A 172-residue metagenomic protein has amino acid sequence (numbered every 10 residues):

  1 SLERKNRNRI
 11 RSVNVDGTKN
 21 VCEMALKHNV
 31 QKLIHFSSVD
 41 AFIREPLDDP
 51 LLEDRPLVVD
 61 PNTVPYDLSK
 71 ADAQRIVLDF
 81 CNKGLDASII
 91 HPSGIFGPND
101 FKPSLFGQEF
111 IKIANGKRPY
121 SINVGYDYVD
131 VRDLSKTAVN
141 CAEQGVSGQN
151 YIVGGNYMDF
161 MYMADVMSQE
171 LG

Functional and structural regions predicted by a protein language model:
S1-D16, M24: NAD(P)H-binding glycine-rich loop region in Rossmannoid oxidoreductase-like domains and their noncatalytic homologs
R11-T18, H28, I34-S37, S69-K70 (+1 more regions): Short alpha-helix in the Rossmann-fold core of NAD(P)-dependent oxidoreductases
S37, R75-P98: Conserved beta-loop-beta element that borders a ligand/cofactor-binding pocket
V39-P61, D100, A114: Active-site "gating" loop of Rossmann-like NAD(P)-dependent oxidoreductase/epimerase domains
L57-P61, E109-V129, D133: A conserved pocket-lining segment of Rossmann-fold NAD(P)-dependent short-chain dehydrogenase/reductase
L85, G97-Q108, C141-Y151: Glycine/proline-rich active-site loop of Rossmann-fold NAD(P)-dependent oxidoreductases
T137-G172: Mid/C-terminal beta-alpha module of Rossmann-like enzyme folds, strongest in SDR-family dehydrogenases/epimerases
